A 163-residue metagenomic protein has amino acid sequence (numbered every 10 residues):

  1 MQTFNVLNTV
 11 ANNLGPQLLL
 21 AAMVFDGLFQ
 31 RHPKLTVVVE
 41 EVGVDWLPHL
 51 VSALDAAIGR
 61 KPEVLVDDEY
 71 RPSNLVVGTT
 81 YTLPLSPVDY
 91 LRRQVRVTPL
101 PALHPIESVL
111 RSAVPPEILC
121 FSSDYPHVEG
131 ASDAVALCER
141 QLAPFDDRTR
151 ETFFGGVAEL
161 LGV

Functional and structural regions predicted by a protein language model:
M1-D89, P105-E117: Histidine/acidic residue-rich metal-binding segments in metalloenzymes
D26-G27, L35, D45-W46, R71-T82 (+4 more regions): Mid-to-C-terminal alpha-helical segments outside catalytic/metal-binding sites
